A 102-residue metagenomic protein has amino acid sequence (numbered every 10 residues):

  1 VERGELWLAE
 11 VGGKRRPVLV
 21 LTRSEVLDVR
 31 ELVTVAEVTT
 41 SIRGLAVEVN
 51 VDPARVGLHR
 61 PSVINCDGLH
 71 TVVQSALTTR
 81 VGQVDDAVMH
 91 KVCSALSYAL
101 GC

Functional and structural regions predicted by a protein language model:
V1-C102: Conserved functional hotspots at enzyme active or ligand-binding sites that engage polyanionic ligands
